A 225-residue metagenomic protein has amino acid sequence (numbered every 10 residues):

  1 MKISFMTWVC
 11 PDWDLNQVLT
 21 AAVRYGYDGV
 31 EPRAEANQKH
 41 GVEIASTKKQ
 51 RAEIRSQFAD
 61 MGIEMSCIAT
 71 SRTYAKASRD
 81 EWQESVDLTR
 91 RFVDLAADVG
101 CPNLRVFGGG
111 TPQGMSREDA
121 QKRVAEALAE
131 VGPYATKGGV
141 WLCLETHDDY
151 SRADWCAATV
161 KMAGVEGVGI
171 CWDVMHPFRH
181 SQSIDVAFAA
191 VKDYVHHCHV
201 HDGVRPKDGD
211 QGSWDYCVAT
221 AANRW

Functional and structural regions predicted by a protein language model:
M1-S4: Extreme N-terminal starter segment of soluble prokaryotic enzymes
M6-C10, R33-N37, T70-T73, G109-T111 (+4 more regions): Active-site beta-loop-alpha junctions enriched in small/polar residues
N16-E35, G100: Catalytic domains of carbohydrate-active enzymes, especially glycoside hydrolases
N16-Q17, A52-C67, Y74-I170, R179: Active-site acidic/histidine proton-transfer and metal-coordination neighborhood in alpha/beta enzyme cores
L19, K39-A45, A153, A157 (+1 more regions): Gly/Pro-rich active-site loop or hairpin
A22, T47-Q50, E84-S85, K122-R123 (+3 more regions): Short, hinge-like loop/turn segments at secondary-structure boundaries
